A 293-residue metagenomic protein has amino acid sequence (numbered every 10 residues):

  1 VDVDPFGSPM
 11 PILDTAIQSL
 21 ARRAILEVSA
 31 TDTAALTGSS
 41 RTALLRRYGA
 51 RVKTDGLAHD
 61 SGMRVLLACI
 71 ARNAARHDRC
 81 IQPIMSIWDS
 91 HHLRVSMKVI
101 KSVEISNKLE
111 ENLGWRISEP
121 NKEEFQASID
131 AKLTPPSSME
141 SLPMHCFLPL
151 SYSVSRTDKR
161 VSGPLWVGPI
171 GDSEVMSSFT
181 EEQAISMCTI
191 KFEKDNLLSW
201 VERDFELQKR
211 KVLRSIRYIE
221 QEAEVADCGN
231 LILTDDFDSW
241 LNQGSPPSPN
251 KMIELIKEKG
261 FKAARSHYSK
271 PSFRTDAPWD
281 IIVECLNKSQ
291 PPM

Functional and structural regions predicted by a protein language model:
D2-M293: SAM-dependent transferase fold signal centered on methyltransferase-like domains, encompassing both Class I
